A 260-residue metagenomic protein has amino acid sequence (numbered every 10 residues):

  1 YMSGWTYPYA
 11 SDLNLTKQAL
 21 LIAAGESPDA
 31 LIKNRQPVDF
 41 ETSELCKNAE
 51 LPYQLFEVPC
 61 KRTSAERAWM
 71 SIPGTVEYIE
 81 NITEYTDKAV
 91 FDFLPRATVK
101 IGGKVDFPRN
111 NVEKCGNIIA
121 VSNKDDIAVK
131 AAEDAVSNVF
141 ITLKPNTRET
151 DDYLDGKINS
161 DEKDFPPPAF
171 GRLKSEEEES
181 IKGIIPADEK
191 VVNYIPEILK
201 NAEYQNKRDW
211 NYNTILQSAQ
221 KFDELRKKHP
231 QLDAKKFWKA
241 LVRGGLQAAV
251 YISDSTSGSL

Functional and structural regions predicted by a protein language model:
Y1-I79: Active-site "cap" helix and flanking loop/linker of ATP-utilizing ligase/carboxylase catalytic domains
D12-L15, E84-V90, V136-I141: Short, low-complexity, polar/charged sequence segments that are solvent-exposed and flexible
K17-L21, V90-P95, I118-V121, T142-N146: Glycine-rich loops and low-complexity Gly/Arg-rich segments that provide flexible linkers or classic glycine-based
A19, P37-F40, K88, V139 (+1 more regions): Short, surface-exposed, charged/polar-biased interaction segments
V58-R62, T86-A89, N111: A generic structural signal for short, non-catalytic loop/turn and secondary-structure boundary residues
A68-G103: Glycine-rich active-site loop/lid that clamps phosphate-bearing ligands
K100-S257: Generic C-terminus detector
